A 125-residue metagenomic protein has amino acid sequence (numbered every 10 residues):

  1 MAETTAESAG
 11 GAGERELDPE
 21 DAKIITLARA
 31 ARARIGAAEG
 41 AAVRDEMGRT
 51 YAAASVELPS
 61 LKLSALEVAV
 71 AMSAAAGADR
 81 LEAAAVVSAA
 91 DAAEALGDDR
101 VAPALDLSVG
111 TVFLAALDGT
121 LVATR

Functional and structural regions predicted by a protein language model:
A2-R34, A76-R125: C-terminal binding/interaction regions
I35-E39: Short, small/polar residue-rich loop motifs at catalytic or cofactor-binding pockets
G40-A41, V112: Generic short beta-strand
G48: Flexible, polar/acidic helix-loop-strand segments at domain edges
Y51-A52: Short, structured protein-protein interaction patches enriched in aromatics and acidic/basic residues, typified by
P59-M72: A short, polar/charged loop-to-alpha-helix boundary motif
